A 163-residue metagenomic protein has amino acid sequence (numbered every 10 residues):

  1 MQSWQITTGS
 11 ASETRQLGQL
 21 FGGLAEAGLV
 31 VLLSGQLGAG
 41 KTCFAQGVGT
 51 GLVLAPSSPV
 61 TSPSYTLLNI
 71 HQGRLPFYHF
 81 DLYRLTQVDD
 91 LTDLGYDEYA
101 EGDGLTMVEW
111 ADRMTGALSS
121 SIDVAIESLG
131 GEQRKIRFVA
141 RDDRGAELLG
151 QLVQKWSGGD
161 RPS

Functional and structural regions predicted by a protein language model:
M1-L17: N-terminal pre-Walker A segment at the start of P-loop NTPase domains
Q2-W4, D89-S163: Short phosphate-coordinating micro-motif centered on Lys-Gly-acidic
F21-G28: Phosphate-binding P-loop
V31-L33: Hydrophobic anchor at the beta1->P-loop junction of P-loop NTPases
Q36: P-loop (Walker A) phosphate-binding loop of NTP-binding proteins
K41: Conserved lysine of the Walker
T50-P59: Post-Walker A helix-loop "phosphate-sensing" segment adjacent to the P-loop in P-loop NTPases
V60, L68-V108: Conserved nucleotide-sensing/catalytic segment adjacent to the nucleotide-binding pocket in NTP-handling enzymes
